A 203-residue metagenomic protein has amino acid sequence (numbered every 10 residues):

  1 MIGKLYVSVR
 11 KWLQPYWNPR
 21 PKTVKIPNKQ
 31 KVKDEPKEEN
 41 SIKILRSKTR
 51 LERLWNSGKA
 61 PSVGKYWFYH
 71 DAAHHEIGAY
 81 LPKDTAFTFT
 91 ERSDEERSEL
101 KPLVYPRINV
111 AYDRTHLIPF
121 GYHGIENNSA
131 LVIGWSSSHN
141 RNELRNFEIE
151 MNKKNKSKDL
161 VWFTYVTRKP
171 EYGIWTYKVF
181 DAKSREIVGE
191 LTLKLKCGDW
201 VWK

Functional and structural regions predicted by a protein language model:
M1-G58: Long, non-catalytic terminal segments
R50, N56-K203: Domain-level detector of nuclease and nuclease-like folds in predominantly extracellular/periplasmic contexts
